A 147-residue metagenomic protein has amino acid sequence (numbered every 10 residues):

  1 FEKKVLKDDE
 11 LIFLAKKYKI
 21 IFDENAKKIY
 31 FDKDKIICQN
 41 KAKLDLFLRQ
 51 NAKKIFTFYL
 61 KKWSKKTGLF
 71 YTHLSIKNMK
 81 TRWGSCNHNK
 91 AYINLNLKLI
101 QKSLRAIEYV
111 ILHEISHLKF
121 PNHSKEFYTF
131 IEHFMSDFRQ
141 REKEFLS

Functional and structural regions predicted by a protein language model:
F1-Y109, L118-S147: Active-site-proximal or metal-binding-adjacent scaffold patches in catalytic folds
E114: Walker B catalytic acidic pair
